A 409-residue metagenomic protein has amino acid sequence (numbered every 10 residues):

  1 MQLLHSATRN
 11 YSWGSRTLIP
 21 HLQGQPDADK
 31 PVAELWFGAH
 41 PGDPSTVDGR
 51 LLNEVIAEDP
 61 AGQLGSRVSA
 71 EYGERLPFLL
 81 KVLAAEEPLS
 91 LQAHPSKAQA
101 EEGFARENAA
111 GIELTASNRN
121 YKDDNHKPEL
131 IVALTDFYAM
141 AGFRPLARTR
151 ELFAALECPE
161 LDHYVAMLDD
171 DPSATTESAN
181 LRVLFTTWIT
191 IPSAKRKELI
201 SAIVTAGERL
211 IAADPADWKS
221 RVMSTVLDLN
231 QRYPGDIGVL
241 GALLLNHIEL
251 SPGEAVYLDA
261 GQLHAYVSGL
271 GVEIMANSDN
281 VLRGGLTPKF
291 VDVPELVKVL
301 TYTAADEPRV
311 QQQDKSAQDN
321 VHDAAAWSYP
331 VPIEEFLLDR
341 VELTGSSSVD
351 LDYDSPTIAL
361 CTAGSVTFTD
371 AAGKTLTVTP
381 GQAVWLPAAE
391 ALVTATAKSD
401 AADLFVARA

Functional and structural regions predicted by a protein language model:
M1-D214, P288, V293-D306, L338-R340: Transition-metal
F37-A39, V82-E86, A93, P128-D136 (+4 more regions): Short, conserved beta-strand element in jelly-roll/cupin
L83-P88, P95-A98, D123-E129, T135-Y138 (+3 more regions): Ligand-binding loop in jelly-roll beta-barrel domains
S224-E249: Conserved AWS/pre-SET-to-SET junction and N-terminal core of the SET lysine methyltransferase domain, specifically
L245-Y257, Q262-A265, D370-E390: Short acidic-glycine-tyrosine-enriched beta hairpin
G269-A325: C-terminal, non-catalytic macromolecule-binding modules
Q313-Q318, A326-R340: C-terminal structured domains
E334-D354, P380, A388-A389: Conserved short histidine dyad/triad with adjacent acidic residue
